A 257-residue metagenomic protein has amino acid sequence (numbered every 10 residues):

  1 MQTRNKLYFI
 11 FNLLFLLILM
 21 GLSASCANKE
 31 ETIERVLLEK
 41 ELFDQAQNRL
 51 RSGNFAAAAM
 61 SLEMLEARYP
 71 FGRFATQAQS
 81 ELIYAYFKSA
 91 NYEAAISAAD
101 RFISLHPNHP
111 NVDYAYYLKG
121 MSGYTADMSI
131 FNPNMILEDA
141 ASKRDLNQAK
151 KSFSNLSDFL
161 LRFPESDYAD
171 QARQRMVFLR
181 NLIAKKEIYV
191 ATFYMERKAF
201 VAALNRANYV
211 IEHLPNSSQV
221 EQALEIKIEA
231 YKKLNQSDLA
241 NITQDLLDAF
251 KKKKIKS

Functional and structural regions predicted by a protein language model:
Q2, S25-S257: Acidic, polar-rich low-complexity tracts and alpha-helical solenoid repeat scaffolds
Q2-L14: Bacterial N-terminal signal peptides that target proteins for export
N12-L22: Bacterial N-terminal signal peptides
